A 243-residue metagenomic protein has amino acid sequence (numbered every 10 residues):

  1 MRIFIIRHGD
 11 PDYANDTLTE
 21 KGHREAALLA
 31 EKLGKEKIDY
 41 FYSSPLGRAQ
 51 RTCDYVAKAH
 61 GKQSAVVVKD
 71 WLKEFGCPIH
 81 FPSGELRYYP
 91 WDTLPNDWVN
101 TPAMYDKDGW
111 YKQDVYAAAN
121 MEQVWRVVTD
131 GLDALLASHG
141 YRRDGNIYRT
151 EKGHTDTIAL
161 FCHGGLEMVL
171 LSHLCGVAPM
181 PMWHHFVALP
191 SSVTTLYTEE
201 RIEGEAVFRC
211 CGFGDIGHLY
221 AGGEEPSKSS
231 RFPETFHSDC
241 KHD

Functional and structural regions predicted by a protein language model:
M1-F4: Extreme N-terminal starter segment of soluble prokaryotic enzymes
R7-E20: Glycine-rich N-terminal loop/short-helix segment of MobA-like nucleotidyltransferase
G9, G164, G214-I216: Active-site metal-binding loops of divalent metal-dependent hydrolases
L18-L33: Short catalytic helix/loop segments, enriched in acidic residues and glycine and frequently bearing histidine
A30-Y111: Phosphate-coordination/substrate-recognition cap region in phosphate-metabolizing enzymes
K62, F75-T93, N146-T157, V169-D243: Acidic, low-complexity terminal tails and accessory targeting/binding regions of phosphate-metabolizing enzymes
W110-I147: Internal catalytic-core helix/loop-beta-alpha segment that presents or stabilizes conserved functional determinants
A159-H163: His/acidic metal-ligating clusters that form di-metal
